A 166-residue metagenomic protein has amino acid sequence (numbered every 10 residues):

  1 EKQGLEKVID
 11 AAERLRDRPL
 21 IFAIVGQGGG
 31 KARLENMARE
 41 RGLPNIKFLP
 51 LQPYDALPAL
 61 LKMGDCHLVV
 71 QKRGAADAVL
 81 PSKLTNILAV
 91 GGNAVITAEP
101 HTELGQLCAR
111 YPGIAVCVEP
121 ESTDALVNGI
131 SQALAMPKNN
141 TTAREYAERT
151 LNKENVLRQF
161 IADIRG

Functional and structural regions predicted by a protein language model:
E1-R14, A32: A conserved mid-protein helix/loop that constitutes part of the nucleotide-sugar donor-binding site
Q3-E6, P53-A59, H67-L88, A94-Q106: Nucleotide-sugar-dependent
P19-G26, K31-P58: Nucleotide-activated donor-binding/catalytic signature segment of Leloir-type glycosyltransferases, i.e., the conserved
G42, V90, Y111-P112: Short, structured coil segments at secondary-structure junctions
G64: An anion/phosphate-binding loop that grips the pyrophosphate of nucleotide cofactors and donors
E99-S131: Change "using UDP/GDP/dTDP sugars" to "using nucleotide sugars
P120-E121, A125, L134-I164: A charged, aromatic-enriched C-terminal amphipathic alpha-helix characteristic of glycosyltransferases across folds
